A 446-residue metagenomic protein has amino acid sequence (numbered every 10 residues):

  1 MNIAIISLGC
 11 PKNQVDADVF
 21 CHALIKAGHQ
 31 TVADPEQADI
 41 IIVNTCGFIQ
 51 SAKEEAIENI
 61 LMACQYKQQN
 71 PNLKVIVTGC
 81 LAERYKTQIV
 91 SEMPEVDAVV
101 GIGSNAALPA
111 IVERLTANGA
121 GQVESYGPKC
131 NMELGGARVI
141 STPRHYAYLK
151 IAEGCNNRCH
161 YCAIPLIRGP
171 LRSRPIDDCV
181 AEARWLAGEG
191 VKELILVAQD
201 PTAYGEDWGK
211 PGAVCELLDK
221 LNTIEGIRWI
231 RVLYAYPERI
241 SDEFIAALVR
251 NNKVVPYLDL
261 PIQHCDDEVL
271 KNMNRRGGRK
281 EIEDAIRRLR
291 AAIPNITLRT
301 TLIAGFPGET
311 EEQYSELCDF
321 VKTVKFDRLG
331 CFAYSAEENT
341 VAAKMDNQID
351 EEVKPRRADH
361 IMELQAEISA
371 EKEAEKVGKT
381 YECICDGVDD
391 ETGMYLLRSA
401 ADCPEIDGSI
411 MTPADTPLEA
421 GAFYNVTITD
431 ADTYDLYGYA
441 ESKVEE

Functional and structural regions predicted by a protein language model:
M1-Y204, E243, L258, K280-R287 (+6 more regions): Proteins enriched for Cys/Gly/acidic motifs involved in redox and nucleic-acid/cofactor modification
S7, Y234, I262-H264, C385 (+1 more regions): Flexible glycine-/small-residue-rich
G47-F48, R168, W208-P211, K271-G277 (+1 more regions): Short glycine-enriched, charge-decorated loop/helix-capping segments at active-site entrances that position
V75-G79, R84, G188-E312: Conserved SAM/AdoMet-binding glycine-rich loop
C179, L196, V232, L260 (+6 more regions): Conserved, mostly hydrophobic/aromatic
E309, V324-F326: Contiguous mid-protein beta-loop-alpha structural module that forms a pocket-lining wall or clamp of enzyme active
A333-N347: Aromatic/acidic polysaccharide-binding cleft in carbohydrate-active enzymes
K344-E446: Terminal RNA-binding accessory module
